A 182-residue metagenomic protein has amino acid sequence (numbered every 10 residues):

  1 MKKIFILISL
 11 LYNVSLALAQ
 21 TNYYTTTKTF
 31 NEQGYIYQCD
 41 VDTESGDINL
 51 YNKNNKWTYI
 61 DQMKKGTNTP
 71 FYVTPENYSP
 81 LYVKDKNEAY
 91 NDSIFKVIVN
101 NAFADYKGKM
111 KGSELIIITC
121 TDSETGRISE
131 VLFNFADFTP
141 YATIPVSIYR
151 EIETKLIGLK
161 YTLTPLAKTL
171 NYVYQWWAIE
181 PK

Functional and structural regions predicted by a protein language model:
M1-T27: Bacterial Sec-dependent N-terminal signal peptides
Q20-K182: Charge-biased low-complexity segments
